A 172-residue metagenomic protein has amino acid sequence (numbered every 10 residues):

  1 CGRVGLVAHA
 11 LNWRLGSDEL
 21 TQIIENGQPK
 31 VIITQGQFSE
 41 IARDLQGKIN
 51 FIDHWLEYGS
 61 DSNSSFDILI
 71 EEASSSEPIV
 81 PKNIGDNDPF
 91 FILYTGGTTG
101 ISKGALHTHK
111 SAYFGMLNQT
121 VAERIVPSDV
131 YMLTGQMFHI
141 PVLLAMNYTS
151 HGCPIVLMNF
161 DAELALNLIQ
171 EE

Functional and structural regions predicted by a protein language model:
C1, I32, P89, T95-T98 (+3 more regions): Conserved S/T- and glycine-rich ATP-binding loop of Class I adenylate-forming
C1-L6, N26, H139, N147-H151: Short hydrophobic alpha-helices that are characteristic scaffold elements of the AMP-binding
R3-E71: Structural core segment of the AMP-binding/adenylate-forming
G16-E19, T108, D161: Short loop/turn segments at beta->alpha junctions
T21, P81, E163-L166: Short hydrophobic/charged patches on amphipathic alpha-helices used for structural packing and interfaces
E57, S74-Y94, I101, R124-V130: Conserved pre-ATP/AMP-binding loop-to-beta segment of ANL
F90-F114: Conserved AMP-binding A3 loop
Y113-V130, F138-E172: Conserved AMP-binding/adenylation subdomain of ANL enzymes
